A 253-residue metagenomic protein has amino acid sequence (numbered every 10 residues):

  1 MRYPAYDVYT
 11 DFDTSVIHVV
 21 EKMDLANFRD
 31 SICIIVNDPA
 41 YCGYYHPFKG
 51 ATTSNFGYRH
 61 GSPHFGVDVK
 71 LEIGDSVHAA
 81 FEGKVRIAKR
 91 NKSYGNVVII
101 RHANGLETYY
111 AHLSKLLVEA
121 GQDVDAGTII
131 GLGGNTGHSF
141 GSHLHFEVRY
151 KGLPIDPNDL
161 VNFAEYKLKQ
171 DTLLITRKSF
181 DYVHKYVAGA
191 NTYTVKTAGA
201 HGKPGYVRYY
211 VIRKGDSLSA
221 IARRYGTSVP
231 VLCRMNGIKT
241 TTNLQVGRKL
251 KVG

Functional and structural regions predicted by a protein language model:
M1-N55, S62, K167-M235, T242-G253: Polar/charged, compositionally biased leader and regulatory segments
D38-G43, R59-R90: Short, glycine/small-residue-enriched coil/turn segments at secondary-structure junctions
H46, G50-S54, D75, A79-V85 (+1 more regions): Generic structural motif
T53, K70, K84-R86, S114 (+1 more regions): Conserved positions in beta-strands of structured domains
H64, A79-A120, H143, E147: Zn2+-dependent peptidoglycan hydrolase active-site motif and core
L71, A80, V118-E119, V124 (+2 more regions): Surface-exposed strand-loop junctions at beta-sheet edges and helix termini that form docking/interaction patches
D75, A88, L116-V124, T128 (+2 more regions): Acidic, glycine-anchored pre-beta loop/turn
V98-R101, A120-S179, V183-Y186, N191: Conserved, short, structured surface segments that act as functional micro-motifs
